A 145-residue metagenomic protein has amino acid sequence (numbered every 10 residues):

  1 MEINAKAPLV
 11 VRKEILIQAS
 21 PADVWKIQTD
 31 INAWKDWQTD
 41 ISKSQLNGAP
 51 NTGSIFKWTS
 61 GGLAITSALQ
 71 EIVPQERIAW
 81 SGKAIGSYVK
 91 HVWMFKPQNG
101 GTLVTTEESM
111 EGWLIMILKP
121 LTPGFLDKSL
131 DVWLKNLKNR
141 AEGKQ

Functional and structural regions predicted by a protein language model:
M1-L16, Q98-G101, D131, K135 (+1 more regions): Hydrophobic-ligand-binding modules of eukaryotic lipid transfer/binding families
M1-Q45: Hydrophobic ligand-binding cavity/cleft-lining segments
R12, N32-I65, V73-R77: Short beta-edge strand/loop motif at the mouth of beta-sheet-based domains
E14-Q18, Q45, K57, A68 (+1 more regions): Generic structural detector for well-ordered beta-strands
A22-K26, D36, E71, Q98-G100 (+2 more regions): Replace "anionic and nucleotidyl ligands
Q28, I85-G86, P120, G124: Short, conserved loop/turn and helix-capping segments at secondary-structure boundaries that abut family-defining
T59-T105, S109-L114, N139: Hydrophobic-ligand binding "helix-grip"
S109-Q145: A conserved amphipathic terminal alpha-helix motif
